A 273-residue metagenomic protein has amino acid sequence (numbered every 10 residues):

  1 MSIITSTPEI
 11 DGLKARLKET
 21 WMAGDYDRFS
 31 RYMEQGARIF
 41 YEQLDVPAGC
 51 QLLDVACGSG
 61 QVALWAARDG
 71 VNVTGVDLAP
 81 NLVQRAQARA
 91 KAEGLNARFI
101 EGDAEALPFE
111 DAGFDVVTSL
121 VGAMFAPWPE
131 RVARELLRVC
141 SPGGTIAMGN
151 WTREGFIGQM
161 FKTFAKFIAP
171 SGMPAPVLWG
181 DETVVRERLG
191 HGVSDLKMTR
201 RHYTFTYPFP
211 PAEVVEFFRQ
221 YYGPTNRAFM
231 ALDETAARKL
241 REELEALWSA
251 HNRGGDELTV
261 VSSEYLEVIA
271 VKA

Functional and structural regions predicted by a protein language model:
I3-P47, Q61, R85: Conserved class I S-adenosyl-L-methionine
K14, Y26, A37, A63 (+8 more regions): A general structural signal for well-ordered alpha-helical segments in protein cores
Q51-A106, R131: Class I SAM-dependent methyltransferase SAM/SAH-binding core
S59, L178-A273: Conserved Class I S-adenosyl-L-methionine
E105-V116: A short acidic, Gly/Pro-enriched loop at the edge of an enzyme's catalytic core that lines a small-molecule cofactor
D115-E130: A short SAM/SAH-binding and catalytic strip from SAM-dependent methyltransferases
E130-R131, L137, S141-F209, T225 (+1 more regions): Conserved catalytic/acceptor-binding region of the Class I
